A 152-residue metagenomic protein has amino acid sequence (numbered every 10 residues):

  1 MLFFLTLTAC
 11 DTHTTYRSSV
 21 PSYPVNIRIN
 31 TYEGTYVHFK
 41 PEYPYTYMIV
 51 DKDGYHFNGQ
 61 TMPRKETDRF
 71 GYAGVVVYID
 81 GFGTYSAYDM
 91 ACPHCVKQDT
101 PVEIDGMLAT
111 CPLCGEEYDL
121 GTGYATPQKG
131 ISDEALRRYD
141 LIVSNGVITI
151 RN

Functional and structural regions predicted by a protein language model:
L5-A9: C-terminal motif of bacterial Sec signal peptides marking the signal peptidase cleavage site
H13-I104, R137-N152: N-terminal pre-ligand scaffold of iron-sulfur
C95, L113-G115: Short Cys/His-rich metal-coordination motifs, predominantly Zn2+-binding knuckles/fingers
P101-V102, C111-L113: Glycine-rich loops and low-complexity Gly/Arg-rich segments that provide flexible linkers or classic glycine-based
G106-A109, E117-N152: Polybasic, low-complexity binding patches
